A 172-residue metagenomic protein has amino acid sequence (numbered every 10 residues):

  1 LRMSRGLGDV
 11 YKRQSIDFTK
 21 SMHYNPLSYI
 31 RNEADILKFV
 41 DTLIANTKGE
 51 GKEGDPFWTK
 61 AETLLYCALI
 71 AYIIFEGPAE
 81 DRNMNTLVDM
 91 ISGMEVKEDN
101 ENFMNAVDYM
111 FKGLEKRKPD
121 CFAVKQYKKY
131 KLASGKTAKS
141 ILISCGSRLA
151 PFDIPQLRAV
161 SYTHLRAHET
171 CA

Functional and structural regions predicted by a protein language model:
R2-A172: P-loop NTPase motor domains
